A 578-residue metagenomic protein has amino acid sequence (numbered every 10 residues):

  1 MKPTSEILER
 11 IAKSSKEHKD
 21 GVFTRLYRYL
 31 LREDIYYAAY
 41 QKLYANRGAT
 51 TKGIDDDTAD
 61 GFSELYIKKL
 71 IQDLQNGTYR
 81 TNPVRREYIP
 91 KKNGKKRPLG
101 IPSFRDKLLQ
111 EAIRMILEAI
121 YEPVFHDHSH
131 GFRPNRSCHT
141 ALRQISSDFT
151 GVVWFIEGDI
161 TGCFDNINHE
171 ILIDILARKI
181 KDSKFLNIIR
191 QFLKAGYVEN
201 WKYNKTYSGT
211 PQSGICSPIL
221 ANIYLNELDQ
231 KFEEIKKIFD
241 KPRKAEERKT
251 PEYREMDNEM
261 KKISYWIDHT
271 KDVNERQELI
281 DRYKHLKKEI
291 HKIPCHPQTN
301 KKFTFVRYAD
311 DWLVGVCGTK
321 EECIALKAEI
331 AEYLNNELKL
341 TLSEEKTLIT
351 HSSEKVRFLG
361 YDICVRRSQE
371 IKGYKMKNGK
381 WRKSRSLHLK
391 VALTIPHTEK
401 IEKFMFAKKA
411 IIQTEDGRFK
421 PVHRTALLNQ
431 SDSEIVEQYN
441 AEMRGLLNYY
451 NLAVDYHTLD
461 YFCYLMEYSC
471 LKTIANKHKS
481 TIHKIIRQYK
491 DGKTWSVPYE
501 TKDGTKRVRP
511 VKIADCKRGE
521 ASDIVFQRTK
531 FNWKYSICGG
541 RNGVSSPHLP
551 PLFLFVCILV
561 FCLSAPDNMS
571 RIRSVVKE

Functional and structural regions predicted by a protein language model:
M1-E578: Non-catalytic terminal/accessory segments
